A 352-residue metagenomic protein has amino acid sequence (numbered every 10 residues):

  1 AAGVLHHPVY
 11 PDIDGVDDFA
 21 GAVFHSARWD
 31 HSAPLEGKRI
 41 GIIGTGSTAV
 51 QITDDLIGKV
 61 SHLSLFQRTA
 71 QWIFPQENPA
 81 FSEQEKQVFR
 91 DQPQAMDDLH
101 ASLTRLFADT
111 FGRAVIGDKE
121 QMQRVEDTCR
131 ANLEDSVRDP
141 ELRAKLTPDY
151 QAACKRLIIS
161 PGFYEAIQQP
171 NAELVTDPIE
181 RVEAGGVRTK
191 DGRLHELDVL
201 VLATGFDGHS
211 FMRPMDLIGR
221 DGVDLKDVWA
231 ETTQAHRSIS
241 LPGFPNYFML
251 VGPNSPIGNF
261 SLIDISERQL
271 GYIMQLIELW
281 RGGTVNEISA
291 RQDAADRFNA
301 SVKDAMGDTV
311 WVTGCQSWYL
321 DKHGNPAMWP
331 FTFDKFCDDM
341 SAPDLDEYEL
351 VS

Functional and structural regions predicted by a protein language model:
A1-L5, I40-I43, L63, I179 (+2 more regions): Short hydrophobic core segments
L5-R138, A172-E173, H195, D224 (+1 more regions): Rossmann-like dinucleotide-binding core of oxidoreductases
Y10-H25, R188-I239: Central helical "cap/lid" subdomain
I13-D17, S32, I158-Y164, L217-F248 (+1 more regions): FAD-binding beta-loop-beta segment adjacent to the flavin cofactor pocket
W29-S32, P170-K190: A conserved short coil-to-beta-strand element within the FAD-binding core of flavoproteins
I116-V125, Y150-G162: Short beta-strand to alpha-helix junction loop
Q121, D264, G271-S352: C-terminal active-site-capping segments
